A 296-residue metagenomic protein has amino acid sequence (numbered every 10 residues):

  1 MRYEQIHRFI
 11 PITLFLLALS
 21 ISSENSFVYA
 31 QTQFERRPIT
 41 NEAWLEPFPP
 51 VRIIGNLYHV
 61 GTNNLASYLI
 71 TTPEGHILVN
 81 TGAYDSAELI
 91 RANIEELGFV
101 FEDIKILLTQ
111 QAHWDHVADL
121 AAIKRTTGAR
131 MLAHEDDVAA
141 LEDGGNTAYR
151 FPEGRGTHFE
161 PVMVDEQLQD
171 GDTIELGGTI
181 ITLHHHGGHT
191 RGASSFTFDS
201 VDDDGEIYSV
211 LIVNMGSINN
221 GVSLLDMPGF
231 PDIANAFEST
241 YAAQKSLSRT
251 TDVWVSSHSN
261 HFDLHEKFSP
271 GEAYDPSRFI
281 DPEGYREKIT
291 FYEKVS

Functional and structural regions predicted by a protein language model:
R2-T13: Bacterial N-terminal signal peptides that target proteins for export
A18-F27: C-terminal segment of classical bacterial N-terminal signal peptides
Y29-P47, Y285, I289-V295: N-terminal pre-domain segments of enzymes
T32-P38, E46-F48, R52-I54, D103 (+4 more regions): Metallo-beta-lactamase
E42-L97, F101, S195-S217: Conserved beta-strand hairpin/beta-sheet module of binuclear metal-dependent hydrolase folds, prominently
N56, I70, N80, Q111 (+6 more regions): Divalent metal-coordination and catalytic microenvironments
L57, D85-E88, E95-T173, A273-G284 (+1 more regions): Active-site HxH/HxHxD metal-binding segment of metal-dependent hydrolases
H76, A83-D85, M163, T173-L176 (+2 more regions): Metallo-beta-lactamase
